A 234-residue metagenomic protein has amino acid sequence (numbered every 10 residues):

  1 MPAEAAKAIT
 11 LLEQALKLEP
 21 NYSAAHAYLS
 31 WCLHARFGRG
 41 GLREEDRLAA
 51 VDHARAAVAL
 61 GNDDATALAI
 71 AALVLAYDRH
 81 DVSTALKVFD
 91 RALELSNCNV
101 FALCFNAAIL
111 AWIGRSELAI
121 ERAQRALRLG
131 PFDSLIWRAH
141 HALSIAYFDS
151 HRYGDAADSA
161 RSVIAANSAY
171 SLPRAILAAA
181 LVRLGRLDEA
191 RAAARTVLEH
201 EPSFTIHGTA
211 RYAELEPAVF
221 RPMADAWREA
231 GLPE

Functional and structural regions predicted by a protein language model:
M1-L184, A193: Acidic, proline/glycine-rich low-complexity intrinsically disordered segments
A25, F132, L187, S203-F204 (+1 more regions): A general structural signal for well-ordered secondary-structure junctions
V51-V58, L198-H207: Short, mixed-charge aromatic SLiMs
D52, R128, A192, T196-E199 (+2 more regions): Charged/polar, solvent-exposed surface patches and flexible loops
V182-T205: TPR/TPR-like (Sel1-like) alpha-helical repeat modules
I206-E234: Terminal, low-structured helical/coil segments at or just beyond the last alpha-helical repeat
